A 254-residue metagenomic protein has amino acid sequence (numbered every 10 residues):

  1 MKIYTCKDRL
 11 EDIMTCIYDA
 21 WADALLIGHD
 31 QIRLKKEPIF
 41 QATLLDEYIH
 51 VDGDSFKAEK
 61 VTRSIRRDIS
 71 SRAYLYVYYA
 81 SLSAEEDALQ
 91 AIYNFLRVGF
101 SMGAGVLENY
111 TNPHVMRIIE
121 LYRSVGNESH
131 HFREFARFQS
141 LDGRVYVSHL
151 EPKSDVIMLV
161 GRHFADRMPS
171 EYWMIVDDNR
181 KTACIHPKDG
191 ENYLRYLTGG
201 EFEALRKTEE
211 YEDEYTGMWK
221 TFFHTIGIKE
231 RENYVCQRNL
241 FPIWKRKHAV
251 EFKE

Functional and structural regions predicted by a protein language model:
M1-D54: N-terminal ordered "arm"
D12-D23, N94-V98, R162-D166, G217-H224: Short, hydrophobic/amphipathic alpha-helical patches that form generic packing surfaces within helical domains
G28-Q41, W173-K181, Y196-L197: A generic structural motif
R33-H130: Charged, alpha-helical interface segments at or near domain boundaries
Y48-G53, K57, G190-A204: Acidic, Ser/Thr-rich peripheral helices and adjacent loops at domain boundaries
L75-A80, D178, R231-R238: Short coil/turn segments at secondary-structure boundaries
G105-R195: Internal, well-folded beta-alpha domain core
Y172, A183-C184, K188, E203-E254: Long, compositionally biased intrinsically disordered terminal regions
